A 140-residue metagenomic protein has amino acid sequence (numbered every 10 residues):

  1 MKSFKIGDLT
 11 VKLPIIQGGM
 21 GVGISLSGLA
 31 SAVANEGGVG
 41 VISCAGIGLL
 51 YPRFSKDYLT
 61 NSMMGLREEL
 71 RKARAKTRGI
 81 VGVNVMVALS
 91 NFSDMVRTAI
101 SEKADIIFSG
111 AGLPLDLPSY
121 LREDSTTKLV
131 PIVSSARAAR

Functional and structural regions predicted by a protein language model:
M1-R140: Active-site entrance/lid segments in N-terminal catalytic domains of soluble metabolic enzymes
